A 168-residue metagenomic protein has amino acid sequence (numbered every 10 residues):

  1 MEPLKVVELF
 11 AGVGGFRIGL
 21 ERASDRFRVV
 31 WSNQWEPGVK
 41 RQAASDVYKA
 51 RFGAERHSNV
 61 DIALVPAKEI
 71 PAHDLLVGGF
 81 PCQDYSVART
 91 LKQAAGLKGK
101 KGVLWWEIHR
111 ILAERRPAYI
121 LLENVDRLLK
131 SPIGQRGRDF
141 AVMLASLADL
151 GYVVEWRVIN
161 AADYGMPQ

Functional and structural regions predicted by a protein language model:
P3, R28-V29, H73, P117: Local beta-strand N-terminus motif with an aromatic residue
L4-L64: SAM cofactor-binding core of SAM-dependent methyltransferases, primarily the Rossmann-like beta-alpha-beta module
V6, L76, I120: Receiver (REC) domain switch-region micro-motif
V13, F80-P81: Active-site glycine-rich loops that stabilize anionic/oxyanionic intermediates across multiple enzyme folds
G15, V39, D84, L128-L129: Feature marks short, surface-exposed loop/turn motifs that line or immediately flank catalytic pockets and channel
E36, A63, P81, V125-D126: Short beta-to-alpha linker loops that shape the active-site pocket of alpha/beta-hydrolase fold enzymes
V65-H73, Y85-Q168: Class I S-adenosyl-L-methionine
H73-G79: Short SAM/SAH-binding signature in class I
